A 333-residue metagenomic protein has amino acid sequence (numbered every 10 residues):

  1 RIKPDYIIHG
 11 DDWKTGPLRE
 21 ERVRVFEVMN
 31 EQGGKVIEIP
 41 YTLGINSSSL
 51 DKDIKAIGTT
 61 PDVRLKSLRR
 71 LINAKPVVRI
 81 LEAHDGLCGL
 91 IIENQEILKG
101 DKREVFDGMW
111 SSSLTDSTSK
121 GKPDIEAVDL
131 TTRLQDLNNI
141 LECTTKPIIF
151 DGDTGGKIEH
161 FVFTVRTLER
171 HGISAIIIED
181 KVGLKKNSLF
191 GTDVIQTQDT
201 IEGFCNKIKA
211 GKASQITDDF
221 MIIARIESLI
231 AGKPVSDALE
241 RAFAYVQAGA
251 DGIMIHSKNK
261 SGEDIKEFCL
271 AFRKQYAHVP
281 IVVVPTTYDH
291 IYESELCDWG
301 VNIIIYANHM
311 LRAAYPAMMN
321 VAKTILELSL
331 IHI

Functional and structural regions predicted by a protein language model:
R1-D62: Classical nucleotidyltransferase
G10-D12, P40-Y41, S113, D180 (+3 more regions): Short secondary-structure boundary segments
K14-G16, L43-I45, D116-T118, V182-K185 (+2 more regions): Short gly/pro/ser/thr-enriched loop/turn and capping motifs at secondary-structure boundaries
D62-P147, G152-V279, Y292-W299: Alpha/beta enzyme core
N187-D193, P316-S329: C-terminal helical cap(s) of enzyme catalytic domains, especially alpha/beta-barrels
V279-A314, M319-N320: Active-site/pore-lining binding-face segments in mid-to-C-terminal subdomains
I331-I333: Conserved small/polar residues in nucleotide/adenosyl-binding loops
